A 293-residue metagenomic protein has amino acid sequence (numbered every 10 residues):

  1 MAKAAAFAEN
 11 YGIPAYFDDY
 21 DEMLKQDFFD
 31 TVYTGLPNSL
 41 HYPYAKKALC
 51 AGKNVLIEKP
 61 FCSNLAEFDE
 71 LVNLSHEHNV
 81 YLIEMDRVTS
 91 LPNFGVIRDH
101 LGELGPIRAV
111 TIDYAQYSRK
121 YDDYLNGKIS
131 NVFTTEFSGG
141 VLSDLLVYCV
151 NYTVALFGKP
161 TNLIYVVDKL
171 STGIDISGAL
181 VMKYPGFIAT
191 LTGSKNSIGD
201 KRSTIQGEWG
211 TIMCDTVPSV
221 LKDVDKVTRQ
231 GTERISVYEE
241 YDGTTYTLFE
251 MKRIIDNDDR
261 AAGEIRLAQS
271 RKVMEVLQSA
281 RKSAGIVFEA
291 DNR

Functional and structural regions predicted by a protein language model:
M1, T89-S90, I112-R119, V167-S171 (+2 more regions): Glycine-rich beta-alpha junction loops
A2-L74: Beta-loop-alpha module in the N-terminal Rossmann-like domain of NAD(P)-dependent dehydrogenases, especially those
F17, I57-E58, L82-E84, C214: Hydrophobic residues in well-ordered beta-strands that form the structural core
T31-Y33, E250-R293: C-terminal helix-rich "cap/oligomerization" subdomain common to oxidoreductases
E70-R87, P106-A109: Rossmann-fold dehydrogenase core element
L91-T161: Predominantly a Rossmann-like dinucleotide-binding segment in NAD(P)-dependent oxidoreductases
C149-V220, F249-N257: Contiguous beta-strand/loop segments that form the cofactor/metal-binding neighborhood of enzyme cores
V237-F249, I265: Active-site loop of classical SDR/Rossmann-like NAD(P)-dependent oxidoreductases, centered on the catalytic Tyr-X3-Lys
